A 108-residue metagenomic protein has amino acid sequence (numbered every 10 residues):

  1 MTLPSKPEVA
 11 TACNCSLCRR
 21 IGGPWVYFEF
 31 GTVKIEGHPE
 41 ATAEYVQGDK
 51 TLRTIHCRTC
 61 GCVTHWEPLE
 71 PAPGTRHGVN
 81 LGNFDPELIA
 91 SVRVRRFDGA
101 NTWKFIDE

Functional and structural regions predicted by a protein language model:
M1-E108: A short Gly-Trp-Pro
